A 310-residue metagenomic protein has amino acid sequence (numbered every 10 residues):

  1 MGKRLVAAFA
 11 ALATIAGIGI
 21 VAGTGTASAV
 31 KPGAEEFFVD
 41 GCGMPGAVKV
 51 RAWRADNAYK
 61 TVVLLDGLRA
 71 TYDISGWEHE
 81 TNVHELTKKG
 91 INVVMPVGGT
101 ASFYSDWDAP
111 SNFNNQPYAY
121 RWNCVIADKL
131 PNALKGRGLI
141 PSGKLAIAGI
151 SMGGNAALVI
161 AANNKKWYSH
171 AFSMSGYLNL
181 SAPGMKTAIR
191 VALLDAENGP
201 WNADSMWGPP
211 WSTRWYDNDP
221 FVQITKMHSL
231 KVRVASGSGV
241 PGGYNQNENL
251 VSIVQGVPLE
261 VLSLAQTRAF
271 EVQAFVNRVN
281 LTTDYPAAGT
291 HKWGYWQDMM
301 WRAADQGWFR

Functional and structural regions predicted by a protein language model:
M1-A29: Secretory targeting and sorting signals
A8, A27-R310: Non-catalytic cap/lid and distal C-terminal segments of serine-dependent acyl enzymes
